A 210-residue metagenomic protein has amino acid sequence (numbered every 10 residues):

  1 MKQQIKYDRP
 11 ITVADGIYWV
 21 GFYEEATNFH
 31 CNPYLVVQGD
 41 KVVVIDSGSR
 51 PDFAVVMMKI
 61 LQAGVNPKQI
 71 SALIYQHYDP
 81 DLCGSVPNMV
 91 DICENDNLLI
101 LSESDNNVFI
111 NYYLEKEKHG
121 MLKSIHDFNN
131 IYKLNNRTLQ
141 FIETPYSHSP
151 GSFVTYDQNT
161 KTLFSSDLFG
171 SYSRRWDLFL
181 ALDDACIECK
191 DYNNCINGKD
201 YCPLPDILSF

Functional and structural regions predicted by a protein language model:
K2-Q4, T27-F29, K123-I125, S147-H148: Short solvent-exposed loop/turn micro-motifs enriched in small/polar/acidic residues
Q3-A63, V154-D157, K161-S165: Conserved beta-strand hairpin/beta-sheet module of binuclear metal-dependent hydrolase folds, prominently
T12, D96-S152: Metallo-beta-lactamase
W19-E25, Y75-H77, L139-P145, S209: Short, flexible loop segments at the rims of nucleotide/cofactor-binding pockets, characterized by
E25-T27, S49-P51, D79-P80, T144-H148: Short beta->alpha connector loops
I45-S47, Q69-Y78, L99-S104, L163-D167 (+2 more regions): Active-site neighborhood of phospho(di)ester-bond hydrolases with catalytic His/Asp-centered motifs
D52-I100: Active-site metal-binding motif and surrounding structural segment of the metallo-beta-lactamase
T138-Q140, P145-F210: Metallo-beta-lactamase
